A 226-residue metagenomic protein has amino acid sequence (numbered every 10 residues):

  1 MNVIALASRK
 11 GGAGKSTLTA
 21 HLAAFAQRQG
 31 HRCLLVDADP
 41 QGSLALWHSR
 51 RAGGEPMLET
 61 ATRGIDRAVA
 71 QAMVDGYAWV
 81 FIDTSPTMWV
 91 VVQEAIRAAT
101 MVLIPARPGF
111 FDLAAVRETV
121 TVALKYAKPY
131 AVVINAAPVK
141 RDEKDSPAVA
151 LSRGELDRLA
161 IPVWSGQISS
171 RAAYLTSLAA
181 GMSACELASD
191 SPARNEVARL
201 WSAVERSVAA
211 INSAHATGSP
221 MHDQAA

Functional and structural regions predicted by a protein language model:
N2-R9, A13, H21-Q93, K144-A150 (+2 more regions): P-loop/Walker-type NTP enzyme "switch/lid" segment
S16: Walker A/P-loop
L35, I82, I104, V132-I134: Structural beta-sheet core signal
W89-F110: Inter-motif core of Ras-like GTPase G domains
R107, A131-S146, G166-S177: G-domain G4 guanine-recognition motif of GTPases
A114-V132, V139: Conserved C-terminal guanine-recognition region of P-loop GTPase G domains, centered on the G4
S152-M182: Beta-strand-loop-alpha "switch" segments that mediate conformational coupling across diverse proteins
